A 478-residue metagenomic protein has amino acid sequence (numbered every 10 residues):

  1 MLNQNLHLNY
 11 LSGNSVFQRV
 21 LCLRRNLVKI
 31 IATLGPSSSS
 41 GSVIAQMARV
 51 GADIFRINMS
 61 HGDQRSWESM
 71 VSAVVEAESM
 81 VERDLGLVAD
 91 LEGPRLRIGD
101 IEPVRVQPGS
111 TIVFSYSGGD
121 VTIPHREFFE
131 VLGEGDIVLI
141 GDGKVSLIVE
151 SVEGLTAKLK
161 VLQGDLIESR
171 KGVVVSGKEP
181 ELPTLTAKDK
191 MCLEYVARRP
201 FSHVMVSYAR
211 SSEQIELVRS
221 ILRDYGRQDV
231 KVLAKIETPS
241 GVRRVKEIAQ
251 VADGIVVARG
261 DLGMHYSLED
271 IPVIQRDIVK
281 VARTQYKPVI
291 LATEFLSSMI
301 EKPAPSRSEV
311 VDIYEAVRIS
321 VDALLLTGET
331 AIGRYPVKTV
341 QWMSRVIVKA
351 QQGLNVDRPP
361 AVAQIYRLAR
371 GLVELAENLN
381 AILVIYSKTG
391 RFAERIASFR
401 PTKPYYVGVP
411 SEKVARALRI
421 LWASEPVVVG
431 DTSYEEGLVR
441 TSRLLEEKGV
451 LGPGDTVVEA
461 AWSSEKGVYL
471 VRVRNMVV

Functional and structural regions predicted by a protein language model:
N5-V478: Non-catalytic helical/linker scaffolds that mediate oligomerization, partner binding, and domain coupling around large
